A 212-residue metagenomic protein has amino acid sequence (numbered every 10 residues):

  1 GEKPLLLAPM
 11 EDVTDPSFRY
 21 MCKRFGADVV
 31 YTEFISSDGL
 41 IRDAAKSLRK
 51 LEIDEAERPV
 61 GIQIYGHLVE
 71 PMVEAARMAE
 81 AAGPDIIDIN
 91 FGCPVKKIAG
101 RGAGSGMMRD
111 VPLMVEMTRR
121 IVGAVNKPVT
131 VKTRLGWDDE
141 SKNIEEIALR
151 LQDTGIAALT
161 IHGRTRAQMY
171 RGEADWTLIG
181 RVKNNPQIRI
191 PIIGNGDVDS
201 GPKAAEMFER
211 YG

Functional and structural regions predicted by a protein language model:
G1-G212: Flavin-dependent oxidoreductase catalytic cores
